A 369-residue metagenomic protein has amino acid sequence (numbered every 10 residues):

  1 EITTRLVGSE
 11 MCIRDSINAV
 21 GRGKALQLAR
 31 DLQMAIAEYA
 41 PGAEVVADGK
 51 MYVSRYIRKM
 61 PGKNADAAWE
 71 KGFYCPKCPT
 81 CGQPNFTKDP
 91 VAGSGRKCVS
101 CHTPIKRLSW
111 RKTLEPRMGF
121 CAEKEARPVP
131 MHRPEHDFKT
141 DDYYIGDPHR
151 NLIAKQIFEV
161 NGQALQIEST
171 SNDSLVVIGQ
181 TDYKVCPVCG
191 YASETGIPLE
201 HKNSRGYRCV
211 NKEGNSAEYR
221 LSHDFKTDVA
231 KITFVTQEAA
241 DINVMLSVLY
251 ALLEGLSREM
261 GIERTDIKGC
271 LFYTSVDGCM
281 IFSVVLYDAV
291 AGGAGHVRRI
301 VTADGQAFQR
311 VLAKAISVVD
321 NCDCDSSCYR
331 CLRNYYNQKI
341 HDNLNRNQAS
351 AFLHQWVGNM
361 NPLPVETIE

Functional and structural regions predicted by a protein language model:
E1, D141, G146-R150, A154-N161 (+1 more regions): The feature captures the C-terminal accessory region of ATP-dependent helicases and related nucleic-acid translocases
I2-G8: Single conserved hydrophobic/aromatic residue that forms the stacking wall/gate of nucleotide- or nucleobase-binding
M11-C12: Active-site loops and adjacent core secondary-structure elements that bind or stabilize anionic groups
S16-F86, F158-N361: C-terminal accessory domains/tails appended to large, multi-domain proteins
A92-P104, Y329: Cysteine-rich micro-motifs
C101-W110, Y336-K339, F352: Short Cys/His-rich micro-motifs in 6-15 aa windows
R107-N151: Structured, amphipathic secondary-structure segments that form assembly/contact surfaces in multi-subunit
V365-E369: Surface segments flanking catalytic/ligand-binding clefts of nucleic-acid enzymes
